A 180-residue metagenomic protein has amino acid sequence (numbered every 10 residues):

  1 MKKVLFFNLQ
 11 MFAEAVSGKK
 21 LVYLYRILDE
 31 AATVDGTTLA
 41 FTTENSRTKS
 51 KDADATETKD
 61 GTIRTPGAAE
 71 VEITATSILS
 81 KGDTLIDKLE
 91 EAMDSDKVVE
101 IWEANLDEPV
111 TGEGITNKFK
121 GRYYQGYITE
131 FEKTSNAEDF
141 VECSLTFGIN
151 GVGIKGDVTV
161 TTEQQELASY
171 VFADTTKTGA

Functional and structural regions predicted by a protein language model:
M1-A13: N-terminal leader/targeting segments
F12-I78, Q125-V141: Solvent-exposed edge beta-strands and adjacent loop segments that serve as assembly or binding interfaces
N45, A104-K155: Short beta-strand and beta-hairpin "edge-sheet" elements
S50, V98-E103, I149-K155, Y170-D174: Glycine-rich loops and low-complexity Gly/Arg-rich segments that provide flexible linkers or classic glycine-based
T62-G121: Structured, beta-strand-rich domain cores that present glycine/charged loop surfaces used to bind extended ligands
G82-T84, I154-D157: Intrinsically disordered, low-complexity acidic/polar segments
A92-V98, G121, L145-I149, Q165-S169: Short, low-complexity, polar/charged sequence segments that are solvent-exposed and flexible
D157-A180: Intrinsically disordered, low-complexity terminal/linker regions enriched in Pro/Ser/Gly and acidic residues
